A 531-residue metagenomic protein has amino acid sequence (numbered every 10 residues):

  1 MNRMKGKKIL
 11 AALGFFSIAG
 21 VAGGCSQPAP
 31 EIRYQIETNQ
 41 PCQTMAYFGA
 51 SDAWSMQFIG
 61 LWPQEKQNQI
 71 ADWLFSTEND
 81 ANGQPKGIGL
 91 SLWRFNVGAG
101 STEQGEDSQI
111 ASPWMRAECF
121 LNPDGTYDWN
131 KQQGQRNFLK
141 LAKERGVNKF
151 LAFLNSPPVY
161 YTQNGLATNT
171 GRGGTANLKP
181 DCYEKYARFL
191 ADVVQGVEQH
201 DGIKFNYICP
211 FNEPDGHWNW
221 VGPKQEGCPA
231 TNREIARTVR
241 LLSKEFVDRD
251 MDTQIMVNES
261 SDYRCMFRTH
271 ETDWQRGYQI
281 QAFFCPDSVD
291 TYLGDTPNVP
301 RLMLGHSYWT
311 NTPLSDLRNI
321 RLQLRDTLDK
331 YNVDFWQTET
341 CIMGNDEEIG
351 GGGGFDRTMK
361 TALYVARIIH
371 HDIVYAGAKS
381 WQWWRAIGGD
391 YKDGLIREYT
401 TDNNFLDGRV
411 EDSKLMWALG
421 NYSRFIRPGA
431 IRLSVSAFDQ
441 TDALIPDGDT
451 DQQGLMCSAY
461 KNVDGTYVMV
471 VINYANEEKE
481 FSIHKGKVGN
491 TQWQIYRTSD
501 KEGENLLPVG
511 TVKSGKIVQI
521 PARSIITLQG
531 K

Functional and structural regions predicted by a protein language model:
I18-P30: Bacterial Sec-dependent signal peptides at the C-terminal "C-region" and cleavage site
E31-F205, Q225-R233, R240, K244: N-terminal catalytic cores of secreted or lumenal carbohydrate-active enzymes
A46-D52, S91-V97, S101, K149-F153 (+7 more regions): Structural recognition of the beta-strand scaffold that forms the well-ordered cores of secreted hydrolase catalytic
L154-P157, Q195-K224, N298-R301, S307: Active-site groove signature of glycoside hydrolases
Q225-I368, Y375: Noncatalytic carbohydrate-binding groove/subsite architecture in carbohydrate-active enzymes
D334-I426, A430-L444: Aromatic/acidic polysaccharide-binding cleft in carbohydrate-active enzymes
D442-T491, R523: Carbohydrate-binding surface patches
P508-K531: C-terminal beta-strand-rich structural cap/linker in extracellular carbohydrate-active enzymes
